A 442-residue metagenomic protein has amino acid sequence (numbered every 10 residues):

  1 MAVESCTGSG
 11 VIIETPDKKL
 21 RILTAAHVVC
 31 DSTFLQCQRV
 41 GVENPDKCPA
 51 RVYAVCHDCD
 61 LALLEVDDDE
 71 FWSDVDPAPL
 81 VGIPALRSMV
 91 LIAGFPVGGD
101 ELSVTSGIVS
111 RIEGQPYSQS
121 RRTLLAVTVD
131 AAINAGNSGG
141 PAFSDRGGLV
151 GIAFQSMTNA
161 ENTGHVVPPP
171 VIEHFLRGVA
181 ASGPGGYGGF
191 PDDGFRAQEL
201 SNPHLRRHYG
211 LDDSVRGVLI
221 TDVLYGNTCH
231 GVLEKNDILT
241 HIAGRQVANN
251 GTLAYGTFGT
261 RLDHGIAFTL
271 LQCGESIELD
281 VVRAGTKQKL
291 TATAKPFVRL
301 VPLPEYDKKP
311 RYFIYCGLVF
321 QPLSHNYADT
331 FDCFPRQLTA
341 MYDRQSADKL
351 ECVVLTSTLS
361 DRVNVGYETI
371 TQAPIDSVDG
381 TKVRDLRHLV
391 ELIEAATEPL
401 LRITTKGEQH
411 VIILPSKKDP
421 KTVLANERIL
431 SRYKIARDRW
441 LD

Functional and structural regions predicted by a protein language model:
M1-V3, G8, D67-P77, S103-P169 (+3 more regions): Active-site region of chymotrypsin-like
S5-T7, E14-L102, A126, K287-K289: Conserved active-site neighborhood of the chymotrypsin/trypsin-like protease fold
S9, D31, L86, S138-G139 (+3 more regions): Short, flexible surface segments
V11, R21, D46, R51 (+5 more regions): Residue-level signal for well-ordered, solvent-exposed loop/turn and beta-edge residues enriched in charged/polar side
I13-T15, A25-H27, G41-E43, E65-W72 (+8 more regions): A structural micro-motif recognizing beta-strand termini and the immediately following turn/loop segments
T15-K18, C30-D31, V55-C59, S110-S118 (+4 more regions): Short, conserved beta-turn/loop elements at beta-strand boundaries and strand-helix junctions
L20-A26, I83-P96, V129-I133, N137-N159 (+2 more regions): Active-site-proximal beta-strands of protease catalytic cores
R177-A180, P184-D442: C-terminal recognition in membrane/secretory proteostasis and scaffolding
